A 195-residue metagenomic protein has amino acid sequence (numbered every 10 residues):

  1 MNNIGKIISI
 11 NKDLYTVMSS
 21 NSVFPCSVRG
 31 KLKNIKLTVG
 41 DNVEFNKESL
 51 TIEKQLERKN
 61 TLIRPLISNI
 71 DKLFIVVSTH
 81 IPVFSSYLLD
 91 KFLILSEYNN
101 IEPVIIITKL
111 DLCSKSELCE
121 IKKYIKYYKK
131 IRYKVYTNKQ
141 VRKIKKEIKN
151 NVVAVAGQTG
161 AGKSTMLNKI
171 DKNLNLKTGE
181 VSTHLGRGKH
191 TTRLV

Functional and structural regions predicted by a protein language model:
M1-S86: N-terminal accessory targeting/assembly segments
D71-V76, Y98-D111, R132-T137: Conserved beta-strand/loop subsegment of P-loop NTPase cores
I81, D111, L185-G188: Flexible beta-alpha connector loops of hexameric P-loop NTPases
V83, C113, I170-N173: Catalytic P-loop NTPase motifs of RecA-like helicase/translocase cores
Y87-E102: Histidine-anchored nucleotide/phosphate-binding helix
L112-A161: Canonical P-loop GTPase G-domain recognition
T159, K163-T165, K169: Walker A/P-loop
K172-V195: Switch I (effector-binding) loop of TRAFAC-class P-loop GTPase G-domains
